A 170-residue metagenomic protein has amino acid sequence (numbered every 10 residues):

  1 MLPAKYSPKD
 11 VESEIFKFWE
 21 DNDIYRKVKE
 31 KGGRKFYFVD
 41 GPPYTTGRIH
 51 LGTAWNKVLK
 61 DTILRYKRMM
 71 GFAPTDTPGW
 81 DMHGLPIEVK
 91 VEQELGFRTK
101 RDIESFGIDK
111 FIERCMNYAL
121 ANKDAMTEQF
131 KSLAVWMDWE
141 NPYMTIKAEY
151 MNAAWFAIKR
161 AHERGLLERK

Functional and structural regions predicted by a protein language model:
M1-K170: N-terminal, positively charged nucleic-acid-binding surface of large information/translation enzymes
